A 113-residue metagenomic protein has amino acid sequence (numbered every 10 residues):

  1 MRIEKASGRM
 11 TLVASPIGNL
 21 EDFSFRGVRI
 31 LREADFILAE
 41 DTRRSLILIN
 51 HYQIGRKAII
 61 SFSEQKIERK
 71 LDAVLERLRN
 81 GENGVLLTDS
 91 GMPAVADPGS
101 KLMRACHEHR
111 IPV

Functional and structural regions predicted by a protein language model:
M1-E64: Glycine-rich, flexible N-terminal cofactor/catalytic loop recognition
D22-F23, L48-I49, L71, V95-P98: Short glycine-/acidic-enriched loop or helix-start segments at secondary-structure transitions that form or flank
R29-I30, E76, A105: Well-formed, non-transmembrane alpha-helical positions, independent of function
H51-R56, A73, G99-S100: Glycine-rich loop at the start of a catalytic domain that most often binds anionic cofactors/ligands
S63-K66, S90-G91: Structured beta->alpha junctions
Q65-L75: Glycine-rich, highly charged phosphate/nucleotide-binding loops
R79-V113: Short glycine-cluster motifs
